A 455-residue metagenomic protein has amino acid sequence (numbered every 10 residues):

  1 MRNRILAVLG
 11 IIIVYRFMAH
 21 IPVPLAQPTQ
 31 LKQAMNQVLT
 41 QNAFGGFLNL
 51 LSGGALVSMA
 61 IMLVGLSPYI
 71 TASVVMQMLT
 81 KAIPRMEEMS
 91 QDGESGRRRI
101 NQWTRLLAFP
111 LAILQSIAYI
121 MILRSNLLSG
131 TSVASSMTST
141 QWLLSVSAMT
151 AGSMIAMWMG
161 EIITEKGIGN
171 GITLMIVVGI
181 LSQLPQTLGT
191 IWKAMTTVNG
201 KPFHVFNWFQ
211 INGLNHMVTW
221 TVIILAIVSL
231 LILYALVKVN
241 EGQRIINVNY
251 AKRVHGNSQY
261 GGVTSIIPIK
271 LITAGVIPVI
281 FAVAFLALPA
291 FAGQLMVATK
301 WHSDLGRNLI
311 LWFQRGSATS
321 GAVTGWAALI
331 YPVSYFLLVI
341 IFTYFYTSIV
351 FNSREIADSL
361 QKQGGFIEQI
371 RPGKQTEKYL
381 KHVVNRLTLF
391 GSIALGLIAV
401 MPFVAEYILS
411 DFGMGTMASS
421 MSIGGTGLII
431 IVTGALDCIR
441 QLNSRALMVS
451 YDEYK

Functional and structural regions predicted by a protein language model:
M1-E88, S95-K455: N-terminal cationic and glycine-rich segments that engage phosphates or anionic surfaces
